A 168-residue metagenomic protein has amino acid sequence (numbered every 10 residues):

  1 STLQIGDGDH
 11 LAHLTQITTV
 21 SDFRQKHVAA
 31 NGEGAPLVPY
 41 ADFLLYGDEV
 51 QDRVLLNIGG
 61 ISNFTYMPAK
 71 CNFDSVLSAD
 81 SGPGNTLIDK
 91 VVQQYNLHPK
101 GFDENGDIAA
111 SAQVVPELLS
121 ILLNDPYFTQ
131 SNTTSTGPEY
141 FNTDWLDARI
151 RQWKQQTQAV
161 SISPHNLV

Functional and structural regions predicted by a protein language model:
S1-G6: Short beta-strand-loop/turn "lid" adjacent to the catalytic site in phosphate-handling enzymes
D7-G8, I88: Short, glycine/polar-rich helix-capping loops at beta-to-alpha or helix-loop-helix junctions that flank or form
L11: Divalent metal-coordination and catalytic microenvironments
L14-G47, V54-Q130: Glycine-rich phosphate-binding loop plus the immediately following alpha-helix
H98-V168: A contiguous, well-structured pocket-lining segment that forms one wall/lid of small-molecule binding clefts in soluble
